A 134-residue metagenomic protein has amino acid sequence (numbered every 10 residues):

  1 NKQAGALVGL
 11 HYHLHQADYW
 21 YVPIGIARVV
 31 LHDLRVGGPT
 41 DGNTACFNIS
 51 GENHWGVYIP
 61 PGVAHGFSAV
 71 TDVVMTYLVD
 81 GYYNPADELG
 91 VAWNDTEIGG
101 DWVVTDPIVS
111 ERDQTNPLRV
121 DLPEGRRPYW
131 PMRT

Functional and structural regions predicted by a protein language model:
N1-W55, D72, Y77, G81-T134: Non-catalytic, conserved peripheral segments adjacent to functional cores
V57, H65-V70: Short beta-strand His + acidic residue motifs that chelate non-heme Fe in jelly-roll/DSBH and cupin folds
